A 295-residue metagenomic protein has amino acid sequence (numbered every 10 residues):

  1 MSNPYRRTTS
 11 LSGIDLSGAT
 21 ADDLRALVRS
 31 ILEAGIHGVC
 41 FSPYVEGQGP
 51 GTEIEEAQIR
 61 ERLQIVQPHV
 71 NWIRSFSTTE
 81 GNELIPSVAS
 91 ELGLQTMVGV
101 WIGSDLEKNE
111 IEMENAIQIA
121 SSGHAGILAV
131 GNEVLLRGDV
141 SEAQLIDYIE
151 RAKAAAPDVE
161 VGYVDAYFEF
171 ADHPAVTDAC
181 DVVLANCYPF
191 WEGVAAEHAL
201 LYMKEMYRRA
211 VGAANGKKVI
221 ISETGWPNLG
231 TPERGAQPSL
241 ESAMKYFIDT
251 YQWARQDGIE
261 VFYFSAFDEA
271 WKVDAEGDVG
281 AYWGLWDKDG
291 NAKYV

Functional and structural regions predicted by a protein language model:
S2-A34, Y44-V45, P50-G51, G235-S239 (+1 more regions): Aromatic-rich peripheral "rim/lid" segments of glycoside hydrolase catalytic domains that contact and position glycan
I36-E114: N-terminal carbohydrate-binding/catalytic regions of secreted carbohydrate-active enzymes
V39, V66, I73, L128 (+3 more regions): Conserved, mostly hydrophobic/aromatic
N82-S90, N109-I117, D139-L145, A166-V182: Distinct, well-ordered alpha-helical segments
M97-V100, A152-A171, G216-T224, I259-W271: Aromatic-lined carbohydrate-recognition surfaces of secreted/lumenal glycan-active proteins
A116-S141, V164, F170-A171, I221: Active-site groove signature of glycoside hydrolases
G126, D165-M203, W226-P227: Aromatic- and acid-rich polysaccharide-binding/catalytic face of secreted or lumenal carbohydrate-active enzymes
Y188-W191, N215-M244, S265-A275: Active-site clefts of carbohydrate-active enzymes
